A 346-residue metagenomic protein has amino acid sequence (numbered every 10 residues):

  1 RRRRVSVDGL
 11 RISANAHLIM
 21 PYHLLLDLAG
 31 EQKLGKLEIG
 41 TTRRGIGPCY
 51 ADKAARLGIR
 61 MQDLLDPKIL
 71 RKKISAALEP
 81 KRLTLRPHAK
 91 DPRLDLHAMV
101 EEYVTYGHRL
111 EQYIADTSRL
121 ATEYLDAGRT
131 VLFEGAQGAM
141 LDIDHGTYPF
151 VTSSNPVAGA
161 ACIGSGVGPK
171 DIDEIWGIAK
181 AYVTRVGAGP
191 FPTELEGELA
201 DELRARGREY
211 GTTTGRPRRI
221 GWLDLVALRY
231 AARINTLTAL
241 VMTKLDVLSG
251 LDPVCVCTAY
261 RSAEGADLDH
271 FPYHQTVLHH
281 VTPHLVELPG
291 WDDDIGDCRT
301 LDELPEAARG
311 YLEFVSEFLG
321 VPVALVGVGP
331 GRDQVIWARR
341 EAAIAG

Functional and structural regions predicted by a protein language model:
R1-G346: Non-transmembrane, aqueous-exposed alpha-helical and coiled segments at domain scale
